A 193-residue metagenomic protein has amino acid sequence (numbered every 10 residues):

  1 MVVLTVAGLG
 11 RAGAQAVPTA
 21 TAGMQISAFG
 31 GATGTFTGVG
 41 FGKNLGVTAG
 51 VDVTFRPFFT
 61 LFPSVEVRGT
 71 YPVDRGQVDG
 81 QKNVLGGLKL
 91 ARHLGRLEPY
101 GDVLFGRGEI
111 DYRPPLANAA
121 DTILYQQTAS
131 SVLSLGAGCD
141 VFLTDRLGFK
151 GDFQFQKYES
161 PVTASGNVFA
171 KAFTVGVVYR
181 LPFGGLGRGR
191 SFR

Functional and structural regions predicted by a protein language model:
M1-G8: Bacterial N-terminal signal peptides
G10-R56, G69-P72, A172-R193: Short glycine/proline- and aromatic-enriched beta-strand/turn motifs that initiate or cap beta-hairpins
A16-A20, G30-A32, V65, F105 (+3 more regions): Gram-negative and organellar
A22-I26, F41-V47, G80-V84, L97 (+2 more regions): Residues that define the transmembrane beta-barrel architecture of outer-membrane proteins
G34-G38, Y71-R75, A119-Y125, S160-S165: Extracellular loop and loop/strand-boundary signature of outer-membrane beta-barrel proteins
G50-A120, A170, T174-R180: Gram-negative (and chloroplast) outer-membrane scaffold detector with strong preference for beta-barrel transmembrane
T60-S64, E98, G138, F142 (+2 more regions): Membrane-spanning beta-strand positions in outer-membrane beta-barrel proteins
T144-R193: Predominantly the C-terminal beta-signal and adjacent terminal strand-loop region of outer-membrane beta-barrel
